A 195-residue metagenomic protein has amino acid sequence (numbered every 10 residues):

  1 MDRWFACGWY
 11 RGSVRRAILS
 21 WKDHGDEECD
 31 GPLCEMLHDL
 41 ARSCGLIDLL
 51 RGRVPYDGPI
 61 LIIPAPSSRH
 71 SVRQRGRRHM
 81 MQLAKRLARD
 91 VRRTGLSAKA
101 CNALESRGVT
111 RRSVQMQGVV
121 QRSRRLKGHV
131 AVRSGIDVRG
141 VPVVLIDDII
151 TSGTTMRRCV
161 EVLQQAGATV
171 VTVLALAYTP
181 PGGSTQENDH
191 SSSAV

Functional and structural regions predicted by a protein language model:
M1-L61, S68-D90, A100-P142, A177-V195: Active-site-facing substrate-recognition patch
Q82, R158-V162: Active-site signature of alpha/beta-hydrolase-fold catalytic machinery across serine- and Asp/Cys-nucleophile hydrolases
S97-K99, T172: Conserved beta-strand segments of alpha/beta enzyme cores
V143, V170-V171: Hydrophobic anchor at the start of a short beta-strand that flanks the dinucleotide cofactor-binding loop
L145-C159: A phosphate-binding catalytic loop at a beta-strand-loop-alpha-helix junction that coordinates phosphoryl groups
D148, A175-Y178: Cofactor-binding loop segments of dinucleotide-utilizing enzymes, especially the Rossmann-like FAD- and NAD(P)+-binding
Q165-T169: Conserved S-adenosyl-L-methionine
